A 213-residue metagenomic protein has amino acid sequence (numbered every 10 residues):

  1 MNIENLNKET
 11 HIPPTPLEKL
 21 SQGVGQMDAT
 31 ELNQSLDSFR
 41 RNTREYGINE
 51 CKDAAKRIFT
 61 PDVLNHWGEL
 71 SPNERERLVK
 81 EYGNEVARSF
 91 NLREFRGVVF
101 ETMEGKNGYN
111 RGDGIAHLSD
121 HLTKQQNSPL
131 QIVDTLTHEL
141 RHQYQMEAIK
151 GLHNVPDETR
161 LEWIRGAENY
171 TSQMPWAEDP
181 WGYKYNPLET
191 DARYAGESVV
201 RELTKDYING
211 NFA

Functional and structural regions predicted by a protein language model:
M1-T30, Q34, A213: Non-Sec secretion/translocation targeting segments of pathogen effectors
P16, G23-D28, L32-D37, N42-G112: Auxiliary, metal-adjacent structural segments of Zn-dependent hydrolase domains
D62, R88-F95, K150-L152, L203-N211: Surface-exposed helix-capping loop/turn segments at secondary-structure junctions
D62-L64, I115, Q173-E178: Short glycine/proline-rich turn/loop motifs
N73, R77, Q126-Q131, T135 (+1 more regions): Soluble non-cytosolic domains of exported or imported proteins
V99-L130, D134, Q143-E147: Active-site scaffold of zinc-dependent metalloenzymes
E139-T159: Catalytic Zn2+-binding segment of zinc metalloproteases
N154-A213: Metalloprotease/metallohydrolase-associated module, dominated by Zn2+-dependent proteases
